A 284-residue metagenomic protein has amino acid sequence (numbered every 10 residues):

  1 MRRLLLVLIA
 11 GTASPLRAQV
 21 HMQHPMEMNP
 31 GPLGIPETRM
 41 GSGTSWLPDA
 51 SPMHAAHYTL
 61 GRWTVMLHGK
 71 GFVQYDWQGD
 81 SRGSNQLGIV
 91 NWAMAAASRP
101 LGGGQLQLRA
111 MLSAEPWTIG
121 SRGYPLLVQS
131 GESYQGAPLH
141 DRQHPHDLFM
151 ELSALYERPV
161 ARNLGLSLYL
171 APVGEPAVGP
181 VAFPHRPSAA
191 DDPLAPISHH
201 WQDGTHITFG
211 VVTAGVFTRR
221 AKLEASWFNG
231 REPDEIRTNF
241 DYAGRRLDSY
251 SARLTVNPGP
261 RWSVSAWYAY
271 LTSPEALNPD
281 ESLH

Functional and structural regions predicted by a protein language model:
M1-L4: Positively charged n-region of N-terminal signal peptides that target proteins for export
Q23-L155, P159: Beta-barrel outer-membrane channel/assembly domains of diderm bacteria
V65, G102-L106, R162-L166, V216 (+2 more regions): Repeated loop/turn-to-beta-strand initiation elements of outer-membrane beta-barrel proteins
M66-Q74, Q107-M111, Y169-A171, E224-F228 (+2 more regions): Transmembrane beta-strands of outer-membrane beta-barrel proteins
Q86-W92, E151, I207-V211, R245-R253 (+2 more regions): Transmembrane beta-barrel architecture of outer membranes
I119-T255, T272: Surface-exposed coil loops of outer-membrane beta-barrel proteins
